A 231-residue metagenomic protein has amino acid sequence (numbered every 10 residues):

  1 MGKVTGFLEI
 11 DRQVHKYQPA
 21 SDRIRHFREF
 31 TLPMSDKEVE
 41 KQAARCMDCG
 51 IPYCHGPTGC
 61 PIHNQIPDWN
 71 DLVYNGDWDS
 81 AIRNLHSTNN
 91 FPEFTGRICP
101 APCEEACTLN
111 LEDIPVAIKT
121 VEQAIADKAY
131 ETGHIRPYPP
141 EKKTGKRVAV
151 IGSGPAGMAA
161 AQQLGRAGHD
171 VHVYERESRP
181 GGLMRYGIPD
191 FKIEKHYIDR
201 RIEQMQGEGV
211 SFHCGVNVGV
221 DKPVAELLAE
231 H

Functional and structural regions predicted by a protein language model:
M1-R147: Ferredoxin-type iron-sulfur electron-transfer modules and their immediate structural context
L8-L32, A44, H63-N75, I82-L85 (+4 more regions): Beta1-alpha1 glycine-rich phosphate/pyrophosphate-binding loop at the start of Rossmann-like nucleotide-binding domains
P52, P57, I125, P139 (+4 more regions): Generic alpha-helical propensity signal that fires on short helical segments and nearby coil/disordered stretches
N90, C103, G182, K222-P223: Short secondary-structure boundary/hinge segments and terminal tails
G145, A229-H231: Short, well-ordered loop/turn elements at secondary-structure boundaries
A149-I151: Conserved beta-strand elements of the Class I
